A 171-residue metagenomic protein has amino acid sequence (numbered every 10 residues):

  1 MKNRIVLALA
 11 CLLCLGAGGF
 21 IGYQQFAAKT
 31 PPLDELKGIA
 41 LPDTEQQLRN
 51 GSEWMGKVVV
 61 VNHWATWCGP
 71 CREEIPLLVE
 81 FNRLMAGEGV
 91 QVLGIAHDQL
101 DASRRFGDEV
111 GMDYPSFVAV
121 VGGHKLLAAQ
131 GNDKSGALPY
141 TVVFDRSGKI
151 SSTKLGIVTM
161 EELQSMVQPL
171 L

Functional and structural regions predicted by a protein language model:
M1-P42: N-terminal targeting signals for export/organelle localization
G38-V59, L127-Q130: A short beta-strand-turn-helix
P42, S116-A119: Short acidic-hydrophobic, aromatic-tinged amphipathic segments that line or gate anion-handling sites
G56, A65-W67, E73: Active-site beta-to-alpha loop of glycosyltransferases that engages the nucleotide-sugar donor
V60-V61, V92: Hydrophobic beta-strand anchors of alpha/beta hydrolase catalytic cores
N62-W67, H97: Aromatic-flanked redox-active Cys/Sec active sites in thiol-based oxidoreductases, especially the WC-centered
E73-M112, V121-A129: Structural microenvironment flanking redox-active thiols in thiol-disulfide oxidoreductases
D108-M112, A119-Q168: Thiol/disulfide oxidoreductase modules built on the thioredoxin-like
